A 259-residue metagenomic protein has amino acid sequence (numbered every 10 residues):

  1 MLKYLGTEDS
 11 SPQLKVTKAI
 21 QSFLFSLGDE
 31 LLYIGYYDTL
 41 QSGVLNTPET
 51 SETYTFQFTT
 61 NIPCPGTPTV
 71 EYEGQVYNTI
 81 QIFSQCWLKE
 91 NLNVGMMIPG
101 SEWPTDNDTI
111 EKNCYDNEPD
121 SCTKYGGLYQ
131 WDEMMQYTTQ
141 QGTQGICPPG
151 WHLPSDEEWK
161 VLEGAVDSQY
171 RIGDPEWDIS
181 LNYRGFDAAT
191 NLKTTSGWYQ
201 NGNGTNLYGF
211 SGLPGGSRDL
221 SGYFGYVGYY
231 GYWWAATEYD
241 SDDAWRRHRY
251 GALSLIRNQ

Functional and structural regions predicted by a protein language model:
M1-L27: Tryptophan-paired
K15-K18, T59-Q259: Conserved positions within compact, well-structured domain cores
L24-Y37: A short, solvent-exposed beta-strand micro-motif common in secreted/extracellular proteins
G35-L45: Short acidic/polar inter-strand loop motif in beta-rich domains
L45-P65: Extracellular beta-sheet/turn segments enriched in Thr/Pro/Gly and aliphatic residues
